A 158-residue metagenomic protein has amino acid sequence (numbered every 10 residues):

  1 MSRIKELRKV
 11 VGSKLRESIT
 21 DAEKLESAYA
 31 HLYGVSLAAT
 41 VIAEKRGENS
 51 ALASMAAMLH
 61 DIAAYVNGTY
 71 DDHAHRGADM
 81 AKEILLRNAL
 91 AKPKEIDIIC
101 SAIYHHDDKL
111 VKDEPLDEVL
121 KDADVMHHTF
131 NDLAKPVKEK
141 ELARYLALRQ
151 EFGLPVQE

Functional and structural regions predicted by a protein language model:
M1-K9, T20-E48, L59, H105-E158: Divalent metal-dependent phosphate-bond-processing catalytic cores, especially two-metal-ion Mg2+/Mn2+ enzymes that act
K14-T20: Short glycine/proline-rich turn/loop motifs
T20-E23, N67, L90: Short, flexible helix-adjacent loops and helix caps
G34-T40, H73-N88: An active-site-proximal "capping" alpha-helix that borders the catalytic cofactor pocket
S50-G68, H73-G77, I98-D107: His-Asp-centered metal-binding catalytic motifs of divalent-metal-dependent phosphohydrolases/nucleases
I84-N88, K92-P93, D97-H105: Mid-chain, well-packed structural core segment of small domains
